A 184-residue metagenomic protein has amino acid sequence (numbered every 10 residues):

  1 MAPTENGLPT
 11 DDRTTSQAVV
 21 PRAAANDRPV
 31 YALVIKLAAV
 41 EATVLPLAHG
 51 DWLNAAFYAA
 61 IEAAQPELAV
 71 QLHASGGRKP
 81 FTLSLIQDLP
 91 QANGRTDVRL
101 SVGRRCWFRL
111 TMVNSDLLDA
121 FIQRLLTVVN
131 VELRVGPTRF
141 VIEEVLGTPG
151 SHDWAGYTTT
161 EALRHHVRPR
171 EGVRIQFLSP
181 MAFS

Functional and structural regions predicted by a protein language model:
M1-S184: RNA-interacting cores
